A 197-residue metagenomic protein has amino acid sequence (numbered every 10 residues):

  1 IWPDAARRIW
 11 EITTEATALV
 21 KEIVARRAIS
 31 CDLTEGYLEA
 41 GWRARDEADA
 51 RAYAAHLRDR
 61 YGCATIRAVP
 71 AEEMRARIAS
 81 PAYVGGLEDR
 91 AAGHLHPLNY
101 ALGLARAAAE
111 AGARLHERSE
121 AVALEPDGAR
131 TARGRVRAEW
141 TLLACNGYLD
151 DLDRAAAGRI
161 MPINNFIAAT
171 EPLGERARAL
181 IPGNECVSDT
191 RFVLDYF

Functional and structural regions predicted by a protein language model:
W2-A107: Rossmann-like flavin
A18, R26-T34, A121-A123, G134-F197: Active-site substrate-recognition segment that forms the wall of the catalytic cavity or substrate channel
R51-Y53, D127-G128, D153-A155: Short acidic, glycine/serine/threonine-rich loops at helix termini
R60-Y61, I66-P70, H94-P97, L115-E117 (+2 more regions): Short, surface-exposed, polar/charged, turn-prone segments marking secondary-structure boundaries
A68-S80, A113-G128, R135: A conserved short coil-to-beta-strand element within the FAD-binding core of flavoproteins
G86-E88, A129, A168, F197: Well-ordered beta-strand positions enriched in small/hydrophobic/aromatic, beta-favoring residues
